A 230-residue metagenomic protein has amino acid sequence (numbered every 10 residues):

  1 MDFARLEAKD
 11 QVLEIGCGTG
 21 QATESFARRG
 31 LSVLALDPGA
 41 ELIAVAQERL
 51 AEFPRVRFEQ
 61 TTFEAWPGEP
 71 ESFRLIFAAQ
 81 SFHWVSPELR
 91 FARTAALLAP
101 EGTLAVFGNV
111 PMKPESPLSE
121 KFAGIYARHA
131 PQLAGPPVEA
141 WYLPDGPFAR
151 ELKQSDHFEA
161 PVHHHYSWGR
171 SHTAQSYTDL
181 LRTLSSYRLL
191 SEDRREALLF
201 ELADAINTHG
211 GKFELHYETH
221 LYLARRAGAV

Functional and structural regions predicted by a protein language model:
M1-D10: Conserved alpha-helix/loop element of class I SAM-dependent methyltransferases that forms part of the SAM/SAH-binding
Q11-I15, T19-W66: Class I SAM-dependent methyltransferase SAM/SAH-binding core
T19, L143-V230: Conserved Class I S-adenosyl-L-methionine
A22-G30, R55, W66, W84-P87 (+4 more regions): Tryptophan-centric aromatic hotspots in well-structured domains and transmembrane helices
W66-L75: A short acidic, Gly/Pro-enriched loop at the edge of an enzyme's catalytic core that lines a small-molecule cofactor
R74-E88: A short SAM/SAH-binding and catalytic strip from SAM-dependent methyltransferases
L89-P100: A short glycine-rich, Lys/Arg-flanked "PGG" loop and its adjoining helix->strand segment in the class I
A99-W168: Conserved catalytic/acceptor-binding region of the Class I
